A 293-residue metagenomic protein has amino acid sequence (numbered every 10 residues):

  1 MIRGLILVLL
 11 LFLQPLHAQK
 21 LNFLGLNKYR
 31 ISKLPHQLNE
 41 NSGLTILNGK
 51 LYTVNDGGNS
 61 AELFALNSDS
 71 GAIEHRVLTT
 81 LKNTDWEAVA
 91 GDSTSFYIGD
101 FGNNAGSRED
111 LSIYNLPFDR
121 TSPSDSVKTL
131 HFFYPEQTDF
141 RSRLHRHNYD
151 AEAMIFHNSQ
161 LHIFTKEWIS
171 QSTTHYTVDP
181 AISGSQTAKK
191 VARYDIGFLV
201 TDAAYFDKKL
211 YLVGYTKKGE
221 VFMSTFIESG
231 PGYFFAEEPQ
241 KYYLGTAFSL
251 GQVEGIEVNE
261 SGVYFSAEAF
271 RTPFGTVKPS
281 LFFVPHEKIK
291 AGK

Functional and structural regions predicted by a protein language model:
M1-G25: Bacterial Sec-dependent N-terminal signal peptides
Q19-K293: Sequence/structural signature of beta-propeller domains
